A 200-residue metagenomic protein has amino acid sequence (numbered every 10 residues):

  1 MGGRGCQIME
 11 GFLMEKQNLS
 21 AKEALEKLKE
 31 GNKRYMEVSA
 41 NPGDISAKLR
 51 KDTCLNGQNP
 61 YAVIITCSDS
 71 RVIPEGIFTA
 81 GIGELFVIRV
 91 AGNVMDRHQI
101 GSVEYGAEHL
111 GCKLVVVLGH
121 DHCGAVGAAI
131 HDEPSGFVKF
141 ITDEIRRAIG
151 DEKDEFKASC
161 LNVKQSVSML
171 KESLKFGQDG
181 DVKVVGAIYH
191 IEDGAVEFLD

Functional and structural regions predicted by a protein language model:
M1-G5: Intrinsically disordered, glycine-rich low-complexity segments
C6, E10-G57, G83, N93-L110 (+1 more regions): Divalent-metal-activated hydrolytic enzyme cores
N59-C67: Glycine/small-residue-rich phosphate/adenosyl-binding loop
T66-R71, A91-V94: Short glycine-enriched loops at secondary-structure junctions
S70, F78-T79: An anion-binding catalytic pocket shared by soluble metabolic enzymes
T79-V87: Short helix-loop-beta junction
K113: Short acidic/polar active-site loop segments enriched in Thr and Asp
V117: Conserved functional hotspot residues or short segments at active or partner-binding sites across diverse domains
